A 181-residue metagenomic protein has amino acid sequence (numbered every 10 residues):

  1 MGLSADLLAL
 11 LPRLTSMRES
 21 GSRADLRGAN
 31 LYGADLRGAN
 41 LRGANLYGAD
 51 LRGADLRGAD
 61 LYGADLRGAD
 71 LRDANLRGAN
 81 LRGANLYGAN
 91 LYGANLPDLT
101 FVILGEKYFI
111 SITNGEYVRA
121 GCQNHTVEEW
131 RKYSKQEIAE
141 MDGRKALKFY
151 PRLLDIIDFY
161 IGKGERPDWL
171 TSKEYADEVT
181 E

Functional and structural regions predicted by a protein language model:
M1-M17, Y108-E181: Terminal amphipathic alpha-helical/low-complexity segments used for targeting or macromolecular assembly
M1-R67, R72, F159-E181: Extended, small-residue-rich solenoid/repeat segments and analogous flexible loops that form exposed scaffolds
A74, A79: Short, contiguous clusters of charged residues that form electrostatic/catalytic patches at enzyme active sites, used
R82-Y87: Short, solvent-exposed linear patches
A89-L91: Long low-complexity, repeat-rich segments biased toward Pro/Ser/Thr/Ala that often serve as propeptides
G93-N114: Solvent-exposed, charged amphipathic helical/linker segments at domain boundaries
